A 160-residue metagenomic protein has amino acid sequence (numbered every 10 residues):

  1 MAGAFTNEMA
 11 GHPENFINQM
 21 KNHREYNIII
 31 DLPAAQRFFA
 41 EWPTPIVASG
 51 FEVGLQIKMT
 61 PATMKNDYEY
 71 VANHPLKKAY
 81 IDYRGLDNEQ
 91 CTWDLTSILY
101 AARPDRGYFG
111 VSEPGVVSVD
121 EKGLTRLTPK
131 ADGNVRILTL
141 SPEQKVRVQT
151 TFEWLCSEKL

Functional and structural regions predicted by a protein language model:
M1-L160: N-terminal acidic, glycine/proline-rich low-complexity segments
